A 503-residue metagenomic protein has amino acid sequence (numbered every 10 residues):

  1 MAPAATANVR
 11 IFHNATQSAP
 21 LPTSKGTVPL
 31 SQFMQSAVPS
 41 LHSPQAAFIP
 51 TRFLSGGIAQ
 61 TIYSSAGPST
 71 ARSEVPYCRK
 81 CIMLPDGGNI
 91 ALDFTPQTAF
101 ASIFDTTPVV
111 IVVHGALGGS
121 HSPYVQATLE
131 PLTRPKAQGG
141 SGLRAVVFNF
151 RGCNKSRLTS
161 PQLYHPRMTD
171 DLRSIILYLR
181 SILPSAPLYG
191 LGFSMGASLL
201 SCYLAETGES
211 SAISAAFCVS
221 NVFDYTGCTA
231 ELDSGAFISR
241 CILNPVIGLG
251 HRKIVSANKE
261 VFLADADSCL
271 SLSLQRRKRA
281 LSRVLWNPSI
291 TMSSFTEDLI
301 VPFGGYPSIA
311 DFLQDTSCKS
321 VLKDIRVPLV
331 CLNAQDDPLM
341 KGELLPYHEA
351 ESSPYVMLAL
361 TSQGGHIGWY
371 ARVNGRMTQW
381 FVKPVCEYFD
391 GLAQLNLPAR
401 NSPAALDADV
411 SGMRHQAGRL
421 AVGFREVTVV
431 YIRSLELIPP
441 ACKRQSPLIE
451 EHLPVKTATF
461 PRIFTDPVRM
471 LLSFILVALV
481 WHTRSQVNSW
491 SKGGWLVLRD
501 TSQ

Functional and structural regions predicted by a protein language model:
M1-D105: An N-terminal hydrophobic leader/cap segment in hydrolases
A7-P22, L183-F303: Alpha/beta-hydrolase-fold enzymes
L84, N89, T95-T159, Y178 (+2 more regions): Short, surface-exposed "cap/lid" segments of acyl-processing enzymes
P161-L183, P187-L188, C202: Alpha/beta-hydrolase active-site loop
D298-V321: Active-site nucleophile elbow and catalytic-triad environment of alpha/beta-hydrolase enzymes
I325, V330-N333, D337: Short beta-strand/loop motif that positions the catalytic acidic residue of the alpha/beta-hydrolase fold
K341-V356: Conserved loop-alpha-helix segment in the C-terminal half of the alpha/beta-hydrolase fold that carries the catalytic
S362-G364, G368-P467, V480, S485-R499: Catalytic active-site module of serine/aspartate enzymes centered on a nucleophile-bearing elbow/loop
